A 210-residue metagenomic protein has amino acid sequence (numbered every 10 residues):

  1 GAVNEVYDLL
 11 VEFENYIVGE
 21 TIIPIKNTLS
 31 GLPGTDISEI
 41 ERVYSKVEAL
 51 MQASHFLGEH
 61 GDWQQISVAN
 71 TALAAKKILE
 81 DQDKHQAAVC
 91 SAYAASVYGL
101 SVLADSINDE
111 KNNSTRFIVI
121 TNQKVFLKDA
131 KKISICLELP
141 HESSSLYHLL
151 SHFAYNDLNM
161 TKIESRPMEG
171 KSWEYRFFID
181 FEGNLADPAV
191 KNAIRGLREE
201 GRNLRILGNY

Functional and structural regions predicted by a protein language model:
G1-Y210: Domain-level signature for soluble enzymes in the chorismate/prephenate branch of the shikimate pathway
